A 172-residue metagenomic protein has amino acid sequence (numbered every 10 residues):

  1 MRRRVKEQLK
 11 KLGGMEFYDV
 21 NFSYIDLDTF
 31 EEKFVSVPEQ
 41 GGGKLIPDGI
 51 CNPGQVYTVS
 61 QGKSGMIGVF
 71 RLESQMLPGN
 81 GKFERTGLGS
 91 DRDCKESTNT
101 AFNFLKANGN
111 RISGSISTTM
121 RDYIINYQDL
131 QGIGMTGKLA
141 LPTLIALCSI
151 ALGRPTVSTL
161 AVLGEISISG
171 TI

Functional and structural regions predicted by a protein language model:
M1-G13: C-terminal helical "lid" of AAA+/P-loop NTPase domains
F17-E32, E39-I172: Peripheral, non-AAA+ core regions of ATP-driven protein-machinery
